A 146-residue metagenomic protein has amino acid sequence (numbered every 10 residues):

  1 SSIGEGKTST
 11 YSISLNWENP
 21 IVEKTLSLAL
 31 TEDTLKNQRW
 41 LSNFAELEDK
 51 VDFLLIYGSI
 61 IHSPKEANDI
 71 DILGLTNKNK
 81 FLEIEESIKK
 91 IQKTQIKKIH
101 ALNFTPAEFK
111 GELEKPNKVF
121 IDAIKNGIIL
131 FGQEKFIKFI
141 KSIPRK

Functional and structural regions predicted by a protein language model:
S1-F53, I61-A67, T76-K146: Catalytic core of pol beta-like nucleotidyltransferases
